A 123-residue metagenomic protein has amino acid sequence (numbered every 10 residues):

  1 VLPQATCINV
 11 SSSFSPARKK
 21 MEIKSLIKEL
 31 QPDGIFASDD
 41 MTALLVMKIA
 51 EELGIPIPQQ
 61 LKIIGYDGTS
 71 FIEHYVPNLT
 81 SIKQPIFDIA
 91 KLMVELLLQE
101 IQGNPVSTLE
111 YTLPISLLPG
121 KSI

Functional and structural regions predicted by a protein language model:
V1-I123: Bacterial carbohydrate/catabolite-sensing allosteric modules
